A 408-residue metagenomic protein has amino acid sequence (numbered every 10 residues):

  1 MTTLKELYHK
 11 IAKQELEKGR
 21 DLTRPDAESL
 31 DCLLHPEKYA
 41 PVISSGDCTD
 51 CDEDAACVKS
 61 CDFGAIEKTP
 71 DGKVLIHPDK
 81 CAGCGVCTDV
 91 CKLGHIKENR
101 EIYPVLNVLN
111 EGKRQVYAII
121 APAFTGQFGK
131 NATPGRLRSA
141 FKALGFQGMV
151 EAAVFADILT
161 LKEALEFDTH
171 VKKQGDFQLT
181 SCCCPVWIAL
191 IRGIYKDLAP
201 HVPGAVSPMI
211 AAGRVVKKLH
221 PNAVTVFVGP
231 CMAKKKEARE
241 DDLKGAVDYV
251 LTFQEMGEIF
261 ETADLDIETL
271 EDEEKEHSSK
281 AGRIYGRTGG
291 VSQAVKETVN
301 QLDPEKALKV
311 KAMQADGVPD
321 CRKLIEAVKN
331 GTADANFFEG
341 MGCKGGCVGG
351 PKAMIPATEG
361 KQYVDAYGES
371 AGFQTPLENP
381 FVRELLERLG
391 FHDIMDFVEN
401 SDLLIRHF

Functional and structural regions predicted by a protein language model:
M1-S60, G64, Y367-F373, L377-L386 (+2 more regions): Ferredoxin-type iron-sulfur electron-transfer modules and their immediate structural context
T2-A12, N99-F408: Iron-sulfur-associated redox domains of electron-transfer enzymes in respiratory and anaerobic energy metabolism
C32, C48-C51, C57, C84 (+3 more regions): Generic recognition of cysteine residues
L34-K38, S45-T49, I66-P70, H77-P78 (+2 more regions): Short, intrinsically disordered, charge-biased short linear motifs at domain edges
H35-P41, D54-S60, G83-I96, D157-T169 (+2 more regions): Short charge-dense sequence patches
S45, D52-A82, V86-I102, M354: Iron-sulfur cluster-binding cysteine motifs and their immediate structural context in ferredoxin-like electron-transfer
D50, K80, H201-A205: Alpha-helix N-cap/helix-initiation motif
